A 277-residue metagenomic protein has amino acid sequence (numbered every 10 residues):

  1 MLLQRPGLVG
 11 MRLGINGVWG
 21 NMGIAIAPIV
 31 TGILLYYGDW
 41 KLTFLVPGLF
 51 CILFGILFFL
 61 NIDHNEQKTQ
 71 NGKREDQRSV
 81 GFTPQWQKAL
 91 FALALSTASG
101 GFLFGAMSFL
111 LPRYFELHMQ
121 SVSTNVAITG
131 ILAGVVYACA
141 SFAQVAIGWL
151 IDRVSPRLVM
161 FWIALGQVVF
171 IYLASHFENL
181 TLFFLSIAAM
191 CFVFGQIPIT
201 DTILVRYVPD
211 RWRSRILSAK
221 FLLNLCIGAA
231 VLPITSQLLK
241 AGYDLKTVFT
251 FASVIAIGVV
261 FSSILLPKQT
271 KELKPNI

Functional and structural regions predicted by a protein language model:
M1-R5, G195-V208: Intracellular juxtamembrane helix-capping segments at the cytosolic ends of symmetry-related transmembrane helices
M1-W19: Cytoplasmic helix-loop-helix junction between adjacent transmembrane helices in 12-TM secondary transporters
I33-G38, F115-E116, L150-I151, T235-Y243: Interfacial helix-cap and linker-helix signal at transmembrane-aqueous boundaries of multi-pass secondary transporters
L42-L60, T247-I264: Symmetry-related core transmembrane helices of the 12-TM Major Facilitator Superfamily/SLC fold
I62-F82, E272-I277: Flexible cytoplasmic inter-helical loops of multi-pass small-molecule transporters
A89-S141: Extracytoplasmic gate region of multi-pass secondary transporters
V154-T200: C-terminal transmembrane helical hairpin of 12-TM major facilitator-type secondary transporters
W212-A241: A late C-terminal transmembrane helix in Major Facilitator Superfamily
